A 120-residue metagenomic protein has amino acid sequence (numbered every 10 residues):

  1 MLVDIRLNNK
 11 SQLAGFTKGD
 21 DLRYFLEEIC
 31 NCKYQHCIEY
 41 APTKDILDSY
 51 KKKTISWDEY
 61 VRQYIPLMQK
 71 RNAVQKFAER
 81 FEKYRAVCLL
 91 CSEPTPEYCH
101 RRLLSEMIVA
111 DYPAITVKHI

Functional and structural regions predicted by a protein language model:
M1-I120: Residues lining hydrophobic/aromatic ligand-binding pockets adjacent to catalytic sites
